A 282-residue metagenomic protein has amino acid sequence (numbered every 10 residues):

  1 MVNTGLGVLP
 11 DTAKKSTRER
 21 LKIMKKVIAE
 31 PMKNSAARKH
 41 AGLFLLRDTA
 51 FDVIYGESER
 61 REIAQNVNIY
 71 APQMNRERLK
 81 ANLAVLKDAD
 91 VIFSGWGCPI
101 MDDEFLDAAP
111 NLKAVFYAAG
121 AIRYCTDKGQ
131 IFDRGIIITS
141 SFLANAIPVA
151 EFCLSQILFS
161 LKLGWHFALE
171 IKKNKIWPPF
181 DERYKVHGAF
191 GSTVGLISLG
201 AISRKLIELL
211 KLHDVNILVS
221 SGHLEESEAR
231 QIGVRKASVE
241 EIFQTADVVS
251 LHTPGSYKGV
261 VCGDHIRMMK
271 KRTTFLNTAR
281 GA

Functional and structural regions predicted by a protein language model:
K14-T139, C262: An N-terminal-biased, well-structured beta-alpha scaffold segment characteristic of Rossmann-like dinucleotide-binding
K39, L112, F190-T193, R272: Phosphate-coordination loops involved in phosphoryl transfer and adenosine-cofactor binding
I100-M101, L224-A282: Rossmann-like adenosine-cofactor binding region
A118-A119, I137-A144, S221, E240 (+1 more regions): Short beta->alpha connector loops at strand-helix junctions that form conserved, small/polar/Pro-enriched
R134-T193, E208-L209: Phosphate-binding beta-alpha-beta segment of Rossmann-like dinucleotide-binding domains, i.e., the NAD(P)
L199-G200: Glycine-rich Rossmann-fold phosphate-binding loop(s) that bind the pyrophosphate of adenine dinucleotide cofactors
S203-R204: N-terminal Rossmann-fold NAD(P) dinucleotide-binding loop
L212-R230: NAD(P)-binding Rossmann-fold cofactor-contacting core
